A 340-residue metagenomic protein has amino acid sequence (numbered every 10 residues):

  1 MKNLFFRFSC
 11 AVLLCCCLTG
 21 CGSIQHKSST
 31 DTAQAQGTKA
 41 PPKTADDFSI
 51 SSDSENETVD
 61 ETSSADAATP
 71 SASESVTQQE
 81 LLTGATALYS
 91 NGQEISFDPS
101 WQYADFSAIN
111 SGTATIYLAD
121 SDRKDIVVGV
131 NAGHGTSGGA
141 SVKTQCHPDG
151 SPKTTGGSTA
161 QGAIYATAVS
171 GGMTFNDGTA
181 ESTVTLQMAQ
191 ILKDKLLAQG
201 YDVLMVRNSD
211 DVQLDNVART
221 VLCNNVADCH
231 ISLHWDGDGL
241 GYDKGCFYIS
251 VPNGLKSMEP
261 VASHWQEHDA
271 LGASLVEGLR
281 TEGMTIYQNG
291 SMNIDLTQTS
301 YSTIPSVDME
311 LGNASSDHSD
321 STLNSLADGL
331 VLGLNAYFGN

Functional and structural regions predicted by a protein language model:
K2-F8, G20-N340: Catalytic-site microenvironment of enzymes that process N-acetyl-hexosamine-containing cell-wall polysaccharides
C10-L18: Hydrophobic helical h-region of N-terminal Sec-dependent signal peptides in bacterial secretory/periplasmic proteins
